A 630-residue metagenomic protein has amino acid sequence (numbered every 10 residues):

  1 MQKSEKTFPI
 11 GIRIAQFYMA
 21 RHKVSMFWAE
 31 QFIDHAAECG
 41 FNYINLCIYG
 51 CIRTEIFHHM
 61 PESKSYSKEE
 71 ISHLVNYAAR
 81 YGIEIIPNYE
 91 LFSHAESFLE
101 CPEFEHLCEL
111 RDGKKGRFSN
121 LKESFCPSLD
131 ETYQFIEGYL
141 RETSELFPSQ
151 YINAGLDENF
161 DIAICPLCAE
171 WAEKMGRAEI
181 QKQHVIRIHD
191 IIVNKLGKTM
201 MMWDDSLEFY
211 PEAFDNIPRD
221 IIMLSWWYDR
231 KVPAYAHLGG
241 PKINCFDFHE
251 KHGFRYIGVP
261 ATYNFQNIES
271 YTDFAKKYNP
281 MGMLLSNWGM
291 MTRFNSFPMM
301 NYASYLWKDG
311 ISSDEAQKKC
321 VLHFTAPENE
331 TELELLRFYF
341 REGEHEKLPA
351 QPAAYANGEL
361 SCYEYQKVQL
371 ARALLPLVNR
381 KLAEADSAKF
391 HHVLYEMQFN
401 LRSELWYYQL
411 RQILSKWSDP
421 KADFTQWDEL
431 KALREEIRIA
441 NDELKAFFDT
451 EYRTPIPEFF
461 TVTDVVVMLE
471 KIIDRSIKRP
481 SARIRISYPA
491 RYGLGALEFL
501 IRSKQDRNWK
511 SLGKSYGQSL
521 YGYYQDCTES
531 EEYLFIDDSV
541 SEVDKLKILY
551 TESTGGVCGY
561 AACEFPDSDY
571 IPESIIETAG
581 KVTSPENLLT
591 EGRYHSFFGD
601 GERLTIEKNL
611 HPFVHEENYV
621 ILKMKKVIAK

Functional and structural regions predicted by a protein language model:
M1-K195, M201, I257-G258: Feature activates predominantly on carbohydrate-active enzymes
Q2-K3, A29-E30, D34, H73-N76 (+5 more regions): Substrate-binding groove of N-acetylhexosamine-processing glycoside hydrolases
I44, G493-L497, D544, C558-A561: Short beta-strand/loop motifs in extracellular/secreted proteins, especially within beta-sandwich accessory domains
R479-R483, V540-K545: Extended extracellular/luminal ectodomain segments enriched in beta-structured repeat modules
S481, F499, S553-K630: Exposed low-complexity, polar/acidic, P/S/T/G-rich flexible segments that act as propeptides, protease-susceptible
I486-A490, I548-G555: Short beta-strand-plus-loop segments that form exposed binding edges in beta-rich domains
A496-K510: Short beta-strand segments and strand-loop junctions that repeat across beta-rich extracellular domains
D506-D538, G580-I606, L610-H611: Extracellular carbohydrate recognition and processing domains and analogous Trp-centered ligand-binding platforms
